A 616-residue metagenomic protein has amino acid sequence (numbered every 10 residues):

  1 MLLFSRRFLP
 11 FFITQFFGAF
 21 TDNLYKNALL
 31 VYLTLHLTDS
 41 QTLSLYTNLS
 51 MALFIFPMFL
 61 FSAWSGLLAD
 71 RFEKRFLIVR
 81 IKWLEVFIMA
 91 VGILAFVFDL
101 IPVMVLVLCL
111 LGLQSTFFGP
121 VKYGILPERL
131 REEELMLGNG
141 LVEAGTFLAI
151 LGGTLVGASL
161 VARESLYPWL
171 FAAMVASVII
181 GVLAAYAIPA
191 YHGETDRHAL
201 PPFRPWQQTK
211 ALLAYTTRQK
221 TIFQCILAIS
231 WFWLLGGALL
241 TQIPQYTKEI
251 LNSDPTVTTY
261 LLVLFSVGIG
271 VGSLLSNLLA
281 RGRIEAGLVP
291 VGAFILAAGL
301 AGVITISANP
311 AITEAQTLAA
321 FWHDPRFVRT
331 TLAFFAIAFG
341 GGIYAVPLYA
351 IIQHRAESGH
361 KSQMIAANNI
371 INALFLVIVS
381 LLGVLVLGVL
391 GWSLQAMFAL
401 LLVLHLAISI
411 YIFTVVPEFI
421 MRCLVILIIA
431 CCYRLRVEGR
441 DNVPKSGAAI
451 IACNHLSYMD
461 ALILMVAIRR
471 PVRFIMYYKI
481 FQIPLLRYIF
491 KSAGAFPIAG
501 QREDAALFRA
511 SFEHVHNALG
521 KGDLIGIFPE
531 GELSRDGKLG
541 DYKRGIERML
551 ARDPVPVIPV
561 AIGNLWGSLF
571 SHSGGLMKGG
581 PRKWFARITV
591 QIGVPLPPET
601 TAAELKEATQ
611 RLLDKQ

Functional and structural regions predicted by a protein language model:
M1-L9, Y191-A228, I250, A315-W322: Juxtamembrane intracellular "pre-TM" segments in multi-pass secondary transporters
L9-K26, S50-A69, E73-I88, V103-A162 (+8 more regions): Substrate-agnostic recognition of the 12-TM MFS/MFS-like secondary transporter fold
A28-F59: Extracellular/periplasmic helix-loop-helix junction of adjacent transmembrane segments in MFS-like secondary
N48, L53, L60, R71 (+9 more regions): C-terminal transmembrane bundle of multi-pass solute transporters/carriers
G124, E128, M174-P201, S307-P310 (+1 more regions): Helix-loop junctions on the cytosolic side of multi-pass membrane transporters, especially the intracellular loop
V416-G447: N-terminal signal-anchor transmembrane helix
K445-D504: Catalytic core of membrane glycerolipid acyltransferases/transacylases, capturing the structured, soluble-facing
L524, R535-A603: A cross-family acyltransferase "interaction/gating" segment
